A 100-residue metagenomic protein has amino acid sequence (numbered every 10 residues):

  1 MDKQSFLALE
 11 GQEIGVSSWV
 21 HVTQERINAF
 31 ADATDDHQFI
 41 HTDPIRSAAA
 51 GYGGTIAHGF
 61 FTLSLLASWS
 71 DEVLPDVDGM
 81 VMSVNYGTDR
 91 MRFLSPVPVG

Functional and structural regions predicted by a protein language model:
M1-A57: Catalytic strand-loop segment that frames the active site of acyl-thioester-processing enzymes
E25, F61-S64: Generic recognition of short, well-ordered alpha-helical interface segments
A48-G54, S64-V99: Hydrophobic beta-strand-centered segment that forms part of the acyl-chain substrate-binding groove
